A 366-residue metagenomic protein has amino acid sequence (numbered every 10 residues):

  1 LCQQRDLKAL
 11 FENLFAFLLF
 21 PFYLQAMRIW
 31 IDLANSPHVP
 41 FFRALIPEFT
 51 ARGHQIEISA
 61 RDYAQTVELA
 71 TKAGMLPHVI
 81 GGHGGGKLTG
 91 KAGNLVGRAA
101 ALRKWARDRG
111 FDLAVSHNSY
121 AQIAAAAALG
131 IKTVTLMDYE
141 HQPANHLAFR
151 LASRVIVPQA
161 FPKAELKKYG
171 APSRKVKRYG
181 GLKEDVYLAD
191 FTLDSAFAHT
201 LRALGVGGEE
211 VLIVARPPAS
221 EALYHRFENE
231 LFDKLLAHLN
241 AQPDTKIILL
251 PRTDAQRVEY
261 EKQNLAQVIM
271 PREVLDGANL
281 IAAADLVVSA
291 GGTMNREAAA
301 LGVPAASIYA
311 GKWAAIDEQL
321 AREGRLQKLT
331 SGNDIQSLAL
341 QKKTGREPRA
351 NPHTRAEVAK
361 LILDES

Functional and structural regions predicted by a protein language model:
T50-N94: Conserved nucleotide-sugar phosphate-binding/catalytic loop shared by glycosyltransferases and other
A73-G85, L236-P271: Catalytic donor nucleotide-activated moiety binding site of glycosyltransferases and closely related
R98-L102, D254-M294: Donor nucleotide-activated moiety binding/catalytic core segment of transferases that use nucleotide-activated donors
A114-Y120, A125, T135-L136, L280-D317: A donor-sugar binding/catalytic signature common to diverse glycosyltransferases and related nucleotide-sugar
V134-T135, N145-V157, I281: A conserved, positively charged/aromatic
I156-E228: A nucleotide-sugar donor-handling region in carbohydrate enzymes
A300-G345: Catalytic binding pocket for nucleotide-activated donors in carbohydrate/polymer assembly enzymes
K343-S366: C-terminal amphipathic helix plus adjacent low-complexity, charged tail appended to glycosyltransferase catalytic
